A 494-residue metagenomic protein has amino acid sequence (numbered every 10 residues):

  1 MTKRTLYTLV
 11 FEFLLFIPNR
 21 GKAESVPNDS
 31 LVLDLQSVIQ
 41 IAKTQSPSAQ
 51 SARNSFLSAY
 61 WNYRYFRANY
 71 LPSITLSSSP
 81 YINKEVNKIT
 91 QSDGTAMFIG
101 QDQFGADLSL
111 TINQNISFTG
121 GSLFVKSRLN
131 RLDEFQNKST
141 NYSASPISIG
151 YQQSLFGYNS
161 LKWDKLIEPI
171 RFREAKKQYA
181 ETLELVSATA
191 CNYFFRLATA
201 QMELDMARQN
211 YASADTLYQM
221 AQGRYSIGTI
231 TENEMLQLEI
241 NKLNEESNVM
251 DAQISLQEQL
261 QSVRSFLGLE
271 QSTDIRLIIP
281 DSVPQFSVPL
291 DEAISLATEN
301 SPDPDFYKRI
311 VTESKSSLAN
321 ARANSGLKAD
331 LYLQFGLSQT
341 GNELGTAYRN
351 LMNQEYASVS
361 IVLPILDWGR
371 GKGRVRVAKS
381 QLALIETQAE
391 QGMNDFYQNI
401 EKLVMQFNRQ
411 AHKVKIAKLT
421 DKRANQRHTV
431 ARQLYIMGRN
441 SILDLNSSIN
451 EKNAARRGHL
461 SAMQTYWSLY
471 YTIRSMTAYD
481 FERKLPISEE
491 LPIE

Functional and structural regions predicted by a protein language model:
M1-S30: Bacterial Sec-dependent N-terminal signal peptides
E24-N28, T75, K84, Q271 (+2 more regions): Acidic, low-complexity, intrinsically disordered peripheral segments
L33, K165-L296, Q406, Q410 (+2 more regions): Periplasmic alpha-helical coiled-coil/stalk elements that build and connect Gram-negative outer-membrane
I39-K43, T95, I230, M235 (+2 more regions): Amphipathic alpha-helical coiled-coil scaffold segments and their short linker/junction regions
Q40-Q50, L57-P72, S109-N141, I149-I167 (+6 more regions): A glycine-/polar-enriched beta->alpha junction
S51-F66, T182, V186-R208, Y218 (+6 more regions): Amphipathic alpha-helical coiled-coil segments
L76-I82, V125-R131, L331-L337: Transmembrane beta-barrel strands of outer-membrane/channel proteins
G100-F104, N141-S143, L351-N353, A454: Short sequence motifs at beta-strands and strand-loop junctions characteristic of Gram-negative outer-membrane
